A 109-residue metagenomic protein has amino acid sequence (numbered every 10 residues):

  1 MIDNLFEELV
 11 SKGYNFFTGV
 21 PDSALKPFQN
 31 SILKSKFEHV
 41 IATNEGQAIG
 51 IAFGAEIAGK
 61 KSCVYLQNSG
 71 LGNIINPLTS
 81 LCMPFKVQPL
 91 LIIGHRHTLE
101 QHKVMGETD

Functional and structural regions predicted by a protein language model:
M1-D109: Thiamine diphosphate
